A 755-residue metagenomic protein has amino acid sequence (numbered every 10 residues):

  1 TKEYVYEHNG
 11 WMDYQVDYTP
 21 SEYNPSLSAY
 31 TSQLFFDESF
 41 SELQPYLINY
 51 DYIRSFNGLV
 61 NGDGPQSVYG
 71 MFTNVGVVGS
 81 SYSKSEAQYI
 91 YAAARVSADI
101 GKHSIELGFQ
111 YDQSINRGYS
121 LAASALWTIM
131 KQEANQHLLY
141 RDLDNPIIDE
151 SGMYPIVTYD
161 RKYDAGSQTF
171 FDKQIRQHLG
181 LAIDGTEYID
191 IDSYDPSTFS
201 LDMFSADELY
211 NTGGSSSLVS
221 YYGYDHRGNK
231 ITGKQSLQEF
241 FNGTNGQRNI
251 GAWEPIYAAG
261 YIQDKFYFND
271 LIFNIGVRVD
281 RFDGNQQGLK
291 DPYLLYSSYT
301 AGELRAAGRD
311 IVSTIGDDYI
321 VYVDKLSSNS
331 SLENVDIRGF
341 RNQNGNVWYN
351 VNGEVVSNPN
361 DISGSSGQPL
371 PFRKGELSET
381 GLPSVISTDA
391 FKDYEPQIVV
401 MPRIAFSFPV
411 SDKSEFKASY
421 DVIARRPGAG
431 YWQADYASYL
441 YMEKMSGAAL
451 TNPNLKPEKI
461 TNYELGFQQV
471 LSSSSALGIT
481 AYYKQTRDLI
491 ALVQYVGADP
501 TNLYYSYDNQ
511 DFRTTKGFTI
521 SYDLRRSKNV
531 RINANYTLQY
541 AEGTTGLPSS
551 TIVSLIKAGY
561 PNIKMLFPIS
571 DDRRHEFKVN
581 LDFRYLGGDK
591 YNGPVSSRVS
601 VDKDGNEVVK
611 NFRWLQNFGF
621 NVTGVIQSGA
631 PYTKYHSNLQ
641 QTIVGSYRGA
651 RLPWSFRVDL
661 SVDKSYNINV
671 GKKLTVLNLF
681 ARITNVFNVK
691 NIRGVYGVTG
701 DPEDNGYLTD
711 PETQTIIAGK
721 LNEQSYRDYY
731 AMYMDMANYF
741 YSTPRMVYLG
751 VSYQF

Functional and structural regions predicted by a protein language model:
T1-S32, F72-G118, T158-S193, N242-D270 (+8 more regions): Outer-membrane beta-barrel transmembrane strands
E3, L121-Q132, H137, V219 (+10 more regions): Flexible, surface-exposed loop regions and adjacent strand-edge segments of Gram-negative outer-membrane beta-barrel
Y14, Y23, S41, G62-Q66 (+7 more regions): Short loop/turn motifs that connect adjacent beta-strands in outer-membrane beta-barrel proteins
G76-G79, L107-P409: Signature of Gram-negative outer-membrane beta-barrel scaffolds
F109-Q113, I275-R281, A418-V422, Y431 (+6 more regions): Transmembrane beta-barrel strands of outer-membrane/channel proteins
F372, A481-H636: Gram-negative outer-membrane beta-barrel transporters
P409-P427, Y431-A434, S438-G447, N454-Y505: Membrane-embedded beta-barrel scaffold of Gram-negative outer-membrane proteins
G588-K590, S596-Q640, R657, S665-F755: C-terminal beta-signal and adjacent terminal beta-strands/loops of Gram-negative outer-membrane beta-barrel proteins
